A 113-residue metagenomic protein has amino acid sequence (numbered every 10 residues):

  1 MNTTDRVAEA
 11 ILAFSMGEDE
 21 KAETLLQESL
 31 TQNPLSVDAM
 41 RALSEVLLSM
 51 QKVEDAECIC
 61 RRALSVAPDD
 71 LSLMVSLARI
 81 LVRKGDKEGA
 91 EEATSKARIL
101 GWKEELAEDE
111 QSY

Functional and structural regions predicted by a protein language model:
N2-Q32: Alpha-helical segment of the N-proximal tetratricopeptide repeat
T3, V82-Y113: Terminal, low-structured helical/coil segments at or just beyond the last alpha-helical repeat
S15-L25, M50-R62, G85-K96: Structural signature of tandem alpha-helical TPR/SEL1-like repeats, specifically the intra-repeat loop/turn
T31, S65, R98-I99: Amphipathic alpha-helical segments of tetratricopeptide repeats
